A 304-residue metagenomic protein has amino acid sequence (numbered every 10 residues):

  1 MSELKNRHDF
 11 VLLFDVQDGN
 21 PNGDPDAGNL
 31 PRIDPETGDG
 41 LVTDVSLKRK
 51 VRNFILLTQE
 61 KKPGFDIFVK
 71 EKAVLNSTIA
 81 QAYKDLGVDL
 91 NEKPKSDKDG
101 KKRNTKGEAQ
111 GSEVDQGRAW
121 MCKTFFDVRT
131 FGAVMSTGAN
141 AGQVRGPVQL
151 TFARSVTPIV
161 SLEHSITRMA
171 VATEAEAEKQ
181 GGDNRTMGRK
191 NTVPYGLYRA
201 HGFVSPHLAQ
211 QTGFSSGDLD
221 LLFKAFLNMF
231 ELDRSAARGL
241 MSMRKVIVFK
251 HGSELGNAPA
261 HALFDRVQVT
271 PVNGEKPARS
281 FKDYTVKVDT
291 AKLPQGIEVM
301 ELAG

Functional and structural regions predicted by a protein language model:
M1-G304: RNA-binding basic/glycine-rich loop and surface signature characteristic of RAMP-family CRISPR effectors
